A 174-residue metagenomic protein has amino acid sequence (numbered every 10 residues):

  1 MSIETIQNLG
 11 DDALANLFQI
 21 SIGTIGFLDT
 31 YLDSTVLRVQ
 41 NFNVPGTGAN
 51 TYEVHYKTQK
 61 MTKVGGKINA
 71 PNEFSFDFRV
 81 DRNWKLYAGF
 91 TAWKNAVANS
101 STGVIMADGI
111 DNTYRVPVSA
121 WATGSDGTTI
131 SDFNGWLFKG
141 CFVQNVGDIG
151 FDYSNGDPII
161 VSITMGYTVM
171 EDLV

Functional and structural regions predicted by a protein language model:
M1-V174: Glycine-rich, low-complexity intrinsically disordered segments
